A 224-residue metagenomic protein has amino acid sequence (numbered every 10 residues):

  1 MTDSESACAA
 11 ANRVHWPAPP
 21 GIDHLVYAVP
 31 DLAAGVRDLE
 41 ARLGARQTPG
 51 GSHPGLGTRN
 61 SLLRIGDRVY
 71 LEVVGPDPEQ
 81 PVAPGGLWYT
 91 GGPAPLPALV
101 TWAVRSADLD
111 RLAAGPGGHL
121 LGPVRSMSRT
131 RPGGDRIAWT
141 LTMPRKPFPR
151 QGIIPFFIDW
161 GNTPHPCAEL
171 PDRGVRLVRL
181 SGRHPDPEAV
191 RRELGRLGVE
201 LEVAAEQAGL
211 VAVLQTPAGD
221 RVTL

Functional and structural regions predicted by a protein language model:
T2-I22, Y27-T48, I65-L224: Glyoxalase I/VOC metalloenzyme domain signal
A45-G51, T58-S61: Short secondary-structure capping/turn segments at boundaries of alpha-helices and beta-strands
H53-L56, R131: A short beta-turn/loop motif at secondary-structure boundaries
L56-R68: N-terminal low-complexity or amphipathic/hydrophobic leaders
